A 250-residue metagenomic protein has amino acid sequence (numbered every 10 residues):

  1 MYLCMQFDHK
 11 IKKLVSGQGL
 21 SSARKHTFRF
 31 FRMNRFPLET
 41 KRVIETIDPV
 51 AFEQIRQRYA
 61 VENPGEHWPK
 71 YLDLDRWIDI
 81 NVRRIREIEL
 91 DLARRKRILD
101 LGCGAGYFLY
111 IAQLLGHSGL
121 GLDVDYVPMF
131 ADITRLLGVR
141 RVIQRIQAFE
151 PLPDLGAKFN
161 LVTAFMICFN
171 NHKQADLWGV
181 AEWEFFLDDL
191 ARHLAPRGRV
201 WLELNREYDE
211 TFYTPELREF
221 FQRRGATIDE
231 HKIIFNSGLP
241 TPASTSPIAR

Functional and structural regions predicted by a protein language model:
L74-R95: Conserved alpha-helix/loop element of class I SAM-dependent methyltransferases that forms part of the SAM/SAH-binding
R95-G104: Conserved class I S-adenosyl-L-methionine
A105-G116: Conserved SAM-binding loop of SAM-dependent methyltransferases across substrates and taxa, primarily the Class I
G138-A148: Conserved SAM-binding strand-loop segment of SAM-dependent methyltransferases
L152-L161: A short acidic, Gly/Pro-enriched loop at the edge of an enzyme's catalytic core that lines a small-molecule cofactor
N160-V180: A short SAM/SAH-binding and catalytic strip from SAM-dependent methyltransferases
L177-P196: A short glycine-rich, Lys/Arg-flanked "PGG" loop and its adjoining helix->strand segment in the class I
R197-L204: Conserved beta-strand signature within the Rossmann-like core of class I S-adenosyl-L-methionine
